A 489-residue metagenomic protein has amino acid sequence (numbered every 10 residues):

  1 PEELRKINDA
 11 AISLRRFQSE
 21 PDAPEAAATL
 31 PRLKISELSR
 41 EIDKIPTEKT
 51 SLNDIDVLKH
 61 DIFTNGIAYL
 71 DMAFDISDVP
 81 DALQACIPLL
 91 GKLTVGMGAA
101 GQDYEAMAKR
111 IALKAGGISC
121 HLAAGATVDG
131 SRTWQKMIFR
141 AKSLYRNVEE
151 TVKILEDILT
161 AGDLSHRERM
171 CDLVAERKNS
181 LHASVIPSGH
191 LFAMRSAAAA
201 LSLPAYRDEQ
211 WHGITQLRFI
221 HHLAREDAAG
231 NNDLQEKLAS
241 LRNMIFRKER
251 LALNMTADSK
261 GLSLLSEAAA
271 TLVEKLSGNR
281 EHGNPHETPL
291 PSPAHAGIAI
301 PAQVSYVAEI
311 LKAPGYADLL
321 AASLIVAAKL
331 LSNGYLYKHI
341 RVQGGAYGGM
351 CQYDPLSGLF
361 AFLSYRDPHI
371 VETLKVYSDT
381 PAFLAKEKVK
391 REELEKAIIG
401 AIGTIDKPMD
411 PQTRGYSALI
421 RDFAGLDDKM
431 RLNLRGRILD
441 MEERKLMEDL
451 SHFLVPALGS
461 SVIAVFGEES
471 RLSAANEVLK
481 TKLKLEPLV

Functional and structural regions predicted by a protein language model:
P1-V95, R140, N243, R250 (+4 more regions): His/Glu-based metal-binding/catalytic segments typifying zinc-dependent metallopeptidases
N53, A229-K237: Short linear interaction motifs
N65-V95, A99-A229, K248-A257, Y306-A317 (+4 more regions): M16 family metallopeptidases and their MPP-like homologs
K153-L155, S266-L272, K375-S378, V478-K480: Short amphipathic alpha-helices in soluble, non-transmembrane regions that often serve as interface/regulatory elements
L234-R242, L439-L454: A short, acidic, amphipathic alpha-helical segment used as a generic capping/interface helix at domain edges
S263-S266, L394, P456-G459, R471-L479: Nucleic-acid-interacting cores, centered on viral/eukaryotic replication and modification enzymes
L276-R280, E468-V489: C-terminal structured interaction module
G334-R341, G345-G348, V478-V489: Low-complexity, glycine/alanine/valine/leucine- and proline-rich hydrophobic stretches
